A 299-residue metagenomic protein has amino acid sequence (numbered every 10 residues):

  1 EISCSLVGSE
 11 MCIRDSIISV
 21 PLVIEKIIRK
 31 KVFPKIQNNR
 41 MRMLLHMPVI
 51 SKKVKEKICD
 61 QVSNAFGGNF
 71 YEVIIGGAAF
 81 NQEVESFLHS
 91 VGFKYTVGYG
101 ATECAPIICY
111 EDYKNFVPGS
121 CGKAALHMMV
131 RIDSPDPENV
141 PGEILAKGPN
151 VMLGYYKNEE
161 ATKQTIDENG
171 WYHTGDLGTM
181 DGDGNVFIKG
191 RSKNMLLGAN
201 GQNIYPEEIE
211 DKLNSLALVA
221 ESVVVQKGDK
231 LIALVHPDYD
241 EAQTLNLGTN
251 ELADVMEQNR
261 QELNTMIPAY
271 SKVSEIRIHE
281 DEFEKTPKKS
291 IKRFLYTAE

Functional and structural regions predicted by a protein language model:
E1-G8, I13: Single conserved hydrophobic/aromatic residue that forms the stacking wall/gate of nucleotide- or nucleobase-binding
S16-I18, K30-F116, M129, A220: Gly/Ser/Thr-rich phosphate-binding loop
I17-V20, G77, V130, G184 (+4 more regions): Residue-level signal for inorganic ion chemistry
G119-A124, N169: Short Gly/Pro-enriched turn/cap motifs at secondary-structure boundaries
R131, E138-G198, S215: Conserved ATP-binding/catalytic segment of the ANL
V151, N185-N214, E241-E251, P268-V273: Adenylate-forming
L177, S215-Y239, N264: C-terminal boundary motif of the adenylate-forming
E221, D229, Q261-E299: Conserved C-terminal "lid"/linker of ANL adenylate-forming enzymes
